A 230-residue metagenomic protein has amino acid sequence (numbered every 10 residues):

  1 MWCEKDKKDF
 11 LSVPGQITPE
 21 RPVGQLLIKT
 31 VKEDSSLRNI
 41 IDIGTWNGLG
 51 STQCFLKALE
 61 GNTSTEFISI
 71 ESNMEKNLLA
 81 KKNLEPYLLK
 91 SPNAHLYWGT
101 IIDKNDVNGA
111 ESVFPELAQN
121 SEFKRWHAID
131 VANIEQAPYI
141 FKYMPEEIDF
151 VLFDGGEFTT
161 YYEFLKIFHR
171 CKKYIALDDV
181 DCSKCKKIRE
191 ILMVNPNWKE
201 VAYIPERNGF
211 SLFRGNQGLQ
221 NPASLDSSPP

Functional and structural regions predicted by a protein language model:
M1-A176, V180-P230: A short alpha-helical cap/connector motif
